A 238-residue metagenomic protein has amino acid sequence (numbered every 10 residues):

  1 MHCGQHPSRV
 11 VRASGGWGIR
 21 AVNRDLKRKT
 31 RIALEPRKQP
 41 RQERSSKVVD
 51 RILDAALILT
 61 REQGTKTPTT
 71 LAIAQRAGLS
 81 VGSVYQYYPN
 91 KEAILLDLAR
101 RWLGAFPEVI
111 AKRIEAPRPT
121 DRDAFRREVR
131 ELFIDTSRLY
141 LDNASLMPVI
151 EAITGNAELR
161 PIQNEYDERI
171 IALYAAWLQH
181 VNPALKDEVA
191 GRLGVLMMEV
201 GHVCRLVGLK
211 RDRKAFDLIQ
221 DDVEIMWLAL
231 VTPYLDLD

Functional and structural regions predicted by a protein language model:
M1-K47, L235-D238: N-terminal intrinsically disordered/low-complexity leader segments
D25, D167-A175, D187-L209, L218-L230: Hydrophobic alpha-helical segments that form the core of small-molecule binding pockets and/or dimer interfaces
S45, V49, L95, A99 (+4 more regions): Amphipathic, non-transmembrane alpha-helical scaffold segments
V48-A56, I73, L98-V109: Generic hydrophobic, amphipathic alpha-helix propensity
R51, L59-A93: Helix-turn-helix
A55-L59, L139: Short amphipathic alpha-helical elements of helix-turn-helix/winged-helix folds
D97, K112-L141: Hydrophobic alpha-helical connector segments
A116-R122, D142-M147, I153-A157, D167-L193 (+1 more regions): Hydrophobic alpha-helical bundle segments that form small-molecule/ligand-binding pockets
